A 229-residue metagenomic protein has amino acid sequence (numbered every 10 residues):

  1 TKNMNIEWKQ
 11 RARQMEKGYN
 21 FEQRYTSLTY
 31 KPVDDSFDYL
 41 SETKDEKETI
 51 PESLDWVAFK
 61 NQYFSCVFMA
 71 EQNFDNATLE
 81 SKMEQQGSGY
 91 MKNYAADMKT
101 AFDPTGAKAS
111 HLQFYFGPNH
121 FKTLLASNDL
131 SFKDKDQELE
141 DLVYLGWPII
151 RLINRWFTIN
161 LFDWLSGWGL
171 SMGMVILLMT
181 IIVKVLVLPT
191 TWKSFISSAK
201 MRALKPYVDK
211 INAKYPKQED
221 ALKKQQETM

Functional and structural regions predicted by a protein language model:
T1-E138: Soluble non-transmembrane domains of integral membrane proteins
D97, L161-W164, Y207-V208, Q225: Short, hydrophobic/aromatic alpha-helical segments in well-folded domains
G117-M172: Interfacial loop/helix-cap signal at membrane boundaries in integral membrane proteins
I159, V175, K223: Membrane-embedded glycan transfer/ligation machinery that uses polyprenyl lipid-linked sugar donors/oligosaccharides
F162-L165, I182, L186, T190: Alpha-helical membrane-inserting segments
V185-M229: Membrane-interface amphipathic helices and adjacent TM-edge segments
